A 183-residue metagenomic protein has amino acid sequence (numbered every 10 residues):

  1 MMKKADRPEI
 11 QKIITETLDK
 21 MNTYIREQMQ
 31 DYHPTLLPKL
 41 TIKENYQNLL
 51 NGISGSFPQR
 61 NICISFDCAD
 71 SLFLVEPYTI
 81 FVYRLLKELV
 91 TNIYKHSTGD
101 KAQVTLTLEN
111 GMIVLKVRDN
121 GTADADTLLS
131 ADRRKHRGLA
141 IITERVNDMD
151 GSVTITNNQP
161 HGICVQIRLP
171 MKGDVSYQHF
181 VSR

Functional and structural regions predicted by a protein language model:
M1, T79-K101: Conserved ATP-binding N-box helix of the HATPase_c
M1-D6, I25-T41, S97: Flexible helix-coil linker/loop segments in the cytosolic histidine kinase module, especially at subdomain junctions
M1-T17: Histidine phosphotransfer helical core of two-component systems
T15-D19, L36-R60: Short beta-to-alpha transition helix within the HATPase_c
I62-K87: Conserved short strand/loop->alpha-helix "switch" segment adjacent to the catalytic nucleotide/phosphoryl-transfer site
K101-G111, R118: Short beta-strand/loop element within the Bergerat-fold HATPase_c
M112, A123, Q159-Q166: Glycine-rich nucleotide-binding loop
L128-P160: ATP phosphate-binding glycine-rich loop and adjacent ATP-lid/helix-beta elements within ATP-binding kinase/ATPase
